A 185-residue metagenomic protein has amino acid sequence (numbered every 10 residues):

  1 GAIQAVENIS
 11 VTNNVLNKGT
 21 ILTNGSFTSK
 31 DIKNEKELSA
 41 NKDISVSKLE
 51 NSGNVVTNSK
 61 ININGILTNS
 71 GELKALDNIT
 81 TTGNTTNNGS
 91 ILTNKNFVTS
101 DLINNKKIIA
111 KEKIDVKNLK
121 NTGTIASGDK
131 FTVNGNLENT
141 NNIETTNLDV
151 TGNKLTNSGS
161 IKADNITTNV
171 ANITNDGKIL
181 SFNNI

Functional and structural regions predicted by a protein language model:
G1-I185: Extended beta-solenoid/beta-helix repeat architectures
